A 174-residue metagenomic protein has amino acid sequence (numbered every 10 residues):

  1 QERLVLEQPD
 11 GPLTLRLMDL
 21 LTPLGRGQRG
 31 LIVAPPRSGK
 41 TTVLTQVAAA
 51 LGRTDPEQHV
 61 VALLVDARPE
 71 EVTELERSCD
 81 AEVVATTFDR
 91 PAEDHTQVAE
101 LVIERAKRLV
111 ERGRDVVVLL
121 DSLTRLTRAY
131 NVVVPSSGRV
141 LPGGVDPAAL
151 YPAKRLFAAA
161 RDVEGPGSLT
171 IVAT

Functional and structural regions predicted by a protein language model:
R3-E100, K107-R108: Phosphate-binding glycine-rich loops and their immediate beta-loop-alpha structural context
P69, R77-V84, F88, A92-I103 (+1 more regions): Conserved P-loop NTPase nucleotide-binding/switch module
